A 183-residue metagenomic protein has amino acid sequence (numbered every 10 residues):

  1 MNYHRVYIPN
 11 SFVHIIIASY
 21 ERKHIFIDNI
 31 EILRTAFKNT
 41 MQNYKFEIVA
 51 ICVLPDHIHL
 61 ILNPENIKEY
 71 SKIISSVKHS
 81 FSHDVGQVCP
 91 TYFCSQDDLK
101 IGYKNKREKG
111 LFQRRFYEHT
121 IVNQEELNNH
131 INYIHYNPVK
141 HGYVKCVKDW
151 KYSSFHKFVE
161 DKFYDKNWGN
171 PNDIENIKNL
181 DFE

Functional and structural regions predicted by a protein language model:
M1-E183: Short catalytic/metal-binding and nucleic-acid-binding patches
